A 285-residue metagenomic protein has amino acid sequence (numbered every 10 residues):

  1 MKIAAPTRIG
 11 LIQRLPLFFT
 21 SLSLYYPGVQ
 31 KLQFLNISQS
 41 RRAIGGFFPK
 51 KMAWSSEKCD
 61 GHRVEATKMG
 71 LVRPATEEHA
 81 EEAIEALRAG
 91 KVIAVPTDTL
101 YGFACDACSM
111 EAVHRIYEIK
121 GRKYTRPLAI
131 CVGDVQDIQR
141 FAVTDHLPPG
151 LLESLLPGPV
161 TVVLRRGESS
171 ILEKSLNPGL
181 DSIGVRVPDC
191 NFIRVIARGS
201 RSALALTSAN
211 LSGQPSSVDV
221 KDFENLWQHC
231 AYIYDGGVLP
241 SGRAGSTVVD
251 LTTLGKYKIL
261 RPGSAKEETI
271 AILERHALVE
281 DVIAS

Functional and structural regions predicted by a protein language model:
M1-I9: Short alpha-helix boundary/capping segments
A4-A5, V29, A43, D60: Acidic, Ala/Val/Gly-enriched low-complexity intrinsically disordered segments
P6, L24-Y26, S55-S56: Eukaryotic intrinsically disordered, low-complexity regulatory segments enriched in serine/threonine with acidic
L11, L15-F19: Short, composition-biased linear "edge" segments at structural boundaries
Q13, Y25-Y26, Q30-Q33, Q39 (+1 more regions): Low-complexity, intrinsically disordered or signal/transmembrane-proximal segments
F18-F19, Y25-Y26, F34, F47-F48: Aromatic (phenylalanine/tyrosine) cluster motif
F34-N36, A43-S285: Active-site-adjacent structural elements in enzyme catalytic cores
